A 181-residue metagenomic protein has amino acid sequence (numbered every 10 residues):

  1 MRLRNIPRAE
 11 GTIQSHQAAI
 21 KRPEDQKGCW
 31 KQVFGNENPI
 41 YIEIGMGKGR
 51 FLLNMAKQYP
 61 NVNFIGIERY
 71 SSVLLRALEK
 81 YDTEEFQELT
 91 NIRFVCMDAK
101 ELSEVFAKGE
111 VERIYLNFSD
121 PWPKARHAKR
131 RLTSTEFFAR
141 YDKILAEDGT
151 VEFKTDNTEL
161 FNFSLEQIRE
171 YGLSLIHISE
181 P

Functional and structural regions predicted by a protein language model:
M1-I40, R50-K57: S-adenosyl-L-methionine
G45-G47: Class I SAM-dependent methyltransferase "Motif I" SAM/SAH-binding loop
Y70: Conserved SAM/SAH-binding beta-strand->alpha-helix loop
A77: Conserved SAM-binding loop
Y81-K108: S-adenosyl-L-methionine
T133-E147: A short glycine-rich, Lys/Arg-flanked "PGG" loop and its adjoining helix->strand segment in the class I
D148-T155: Conserved beta-strand signature within the Rossmann-like core of class I S-adenosyl-L-methionine
S174-P181: Residue-level detector of conserved catalytic or cofactor/ligand-binding positions in enzyme active sites
